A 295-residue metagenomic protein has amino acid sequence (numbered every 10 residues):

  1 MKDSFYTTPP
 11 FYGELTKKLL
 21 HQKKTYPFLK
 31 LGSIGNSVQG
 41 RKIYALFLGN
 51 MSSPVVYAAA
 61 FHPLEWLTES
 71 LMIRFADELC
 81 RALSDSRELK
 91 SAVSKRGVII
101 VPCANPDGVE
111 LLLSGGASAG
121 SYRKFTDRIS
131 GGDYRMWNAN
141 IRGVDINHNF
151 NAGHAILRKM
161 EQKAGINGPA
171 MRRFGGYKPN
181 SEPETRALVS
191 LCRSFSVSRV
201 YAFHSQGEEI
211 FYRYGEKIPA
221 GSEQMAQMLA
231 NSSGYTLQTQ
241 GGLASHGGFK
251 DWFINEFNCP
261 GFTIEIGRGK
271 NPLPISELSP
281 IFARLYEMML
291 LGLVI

Functional and structural regions predicted by a protein language model:
M1-K18, T25, I156-I295: C-terminal accessory segments enriched in acidic
K23-K24, F28-I34, G131: Short acidic, Pro/Gly- and aromatic-enriched capping/linker segments at domain boundaries
I34-N36, L48, A59-F61, V101-P106 (+5 more regions): Active-site-proximal beta-strand/loop segments in catalytic clefts of secreted hydrolases
Y44-S53: Short beta-strand-to-loop junctions in surface cap/lid or active-site-entrance loops
S52, L67, R74-A220, Q227 (+1 more regions): Active-site/substrate-binding loop(s) of hydrolase catalytic cores
P54-V56, F262: Conserved beta-strand elements of the Class I
H62-E69: Di-metal (Zn2+ and/or Mg2+/Mn2+) metal-binding site signature of metallo-dependent hydrolases with the MBL/beta-CASP
